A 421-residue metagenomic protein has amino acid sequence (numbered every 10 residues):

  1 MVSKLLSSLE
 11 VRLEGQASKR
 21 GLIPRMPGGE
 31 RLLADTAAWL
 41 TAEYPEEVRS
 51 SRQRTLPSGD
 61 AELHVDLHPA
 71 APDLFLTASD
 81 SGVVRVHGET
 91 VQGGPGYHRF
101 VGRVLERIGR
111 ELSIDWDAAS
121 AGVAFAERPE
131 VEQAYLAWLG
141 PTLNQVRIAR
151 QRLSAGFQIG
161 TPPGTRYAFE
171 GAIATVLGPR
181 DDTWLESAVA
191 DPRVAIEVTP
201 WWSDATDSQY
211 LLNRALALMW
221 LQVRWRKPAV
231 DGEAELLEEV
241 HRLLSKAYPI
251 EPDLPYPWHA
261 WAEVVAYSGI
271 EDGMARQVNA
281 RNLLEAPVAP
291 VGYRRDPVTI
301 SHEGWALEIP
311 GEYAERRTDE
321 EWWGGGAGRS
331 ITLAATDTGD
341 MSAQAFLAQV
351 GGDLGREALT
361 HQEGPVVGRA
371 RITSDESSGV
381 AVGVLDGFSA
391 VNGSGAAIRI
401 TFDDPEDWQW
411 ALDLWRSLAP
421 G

Functional and structural regions predicted by a protein language model:
M1-D296, I300, G326-D337: Acidic (Asp/Glu-rich) sequence patches and key acidic residues that form negatively charged surfaces used
E14-S18, G326-G328, T336-D340, S374-S378 (+2 more regions): Short, flexible beta-strand-to-coil junctions
G28, L32, Y97-V101, W305 (+2 more regions): Short amphipathic alpha-helical segments
A37-Q53, D115-W116, G311-T318, G352-G364: Short secondary-structure junctions
R103, R107-I114, G352, R356 (+2 more regions): Short, intrinsically disordered, mixed-charge
G292-Y293, S301-G304, L347-D403, G421: Signature of long, low-cysteine stretches enriched in small and polar/charged residues
S301-D353: Secretory pathway targeting signatures of secreted, lumenal, and periplasmic proteins
L307, G311-E315, G395-G421: Surface-exposed amphipathic alpha-helical segments
